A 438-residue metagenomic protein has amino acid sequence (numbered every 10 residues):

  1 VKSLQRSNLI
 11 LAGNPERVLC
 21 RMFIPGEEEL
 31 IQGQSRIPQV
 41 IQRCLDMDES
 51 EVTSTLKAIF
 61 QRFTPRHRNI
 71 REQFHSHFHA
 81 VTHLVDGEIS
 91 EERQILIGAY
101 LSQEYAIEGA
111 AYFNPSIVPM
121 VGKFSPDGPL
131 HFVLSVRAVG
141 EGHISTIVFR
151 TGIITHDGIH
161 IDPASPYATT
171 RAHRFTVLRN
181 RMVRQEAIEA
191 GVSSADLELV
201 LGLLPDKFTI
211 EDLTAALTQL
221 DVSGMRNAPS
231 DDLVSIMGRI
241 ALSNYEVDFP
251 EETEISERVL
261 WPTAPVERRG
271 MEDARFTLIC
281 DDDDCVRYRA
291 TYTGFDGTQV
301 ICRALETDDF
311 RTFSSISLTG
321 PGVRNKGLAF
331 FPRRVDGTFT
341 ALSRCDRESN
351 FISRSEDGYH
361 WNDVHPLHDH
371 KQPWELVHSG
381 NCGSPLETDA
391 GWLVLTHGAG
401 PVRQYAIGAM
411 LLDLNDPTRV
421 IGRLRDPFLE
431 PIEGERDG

Functional and structural regions predicted by a protein language model:
V1-R269, T277-A329, R333-V377, E387-G438: Beta-rich carbohydrate-recognition and catalytic domains
G380: Catalytic core of Fe(II)/2-oxoglutarate
G383-S384: Active-site/ligand-binding surface loops and adjacent short beta/alpha elements that line catalytic pockets across
